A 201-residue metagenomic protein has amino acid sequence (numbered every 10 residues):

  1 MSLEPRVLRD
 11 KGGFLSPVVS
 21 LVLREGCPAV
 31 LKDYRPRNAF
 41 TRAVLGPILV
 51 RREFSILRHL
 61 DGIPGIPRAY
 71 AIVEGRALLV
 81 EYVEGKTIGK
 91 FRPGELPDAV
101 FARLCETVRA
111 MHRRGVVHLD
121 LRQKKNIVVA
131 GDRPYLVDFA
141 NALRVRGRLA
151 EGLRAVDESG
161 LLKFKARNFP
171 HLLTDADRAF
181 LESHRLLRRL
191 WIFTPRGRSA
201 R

Functional and structural regions predicted by a protein language model:
E4-R58: ATP-binding glycine-rich loop module of kinase domains
L21-G26, G62, E81-Y82, A130: Active-site beta-strand termini and strand-to-loop segments that position acidic
R35, G46-V50, I56-R103: Conserved structural core of kinase catalytic domains
A39-R42, G89-F91, V145-R146: A short acidic, helix-capping loop that chelates divalent metal ions and anchors anionic groups
T107-A110: Conserved hydrophobic core/spine positions of the Hanks-type protein kinase catalytic domain
R113-V129: Catalytic-loop of the protein kinase fold
A130-R201: C-lobe/activation-segment region of protein kinase-like
